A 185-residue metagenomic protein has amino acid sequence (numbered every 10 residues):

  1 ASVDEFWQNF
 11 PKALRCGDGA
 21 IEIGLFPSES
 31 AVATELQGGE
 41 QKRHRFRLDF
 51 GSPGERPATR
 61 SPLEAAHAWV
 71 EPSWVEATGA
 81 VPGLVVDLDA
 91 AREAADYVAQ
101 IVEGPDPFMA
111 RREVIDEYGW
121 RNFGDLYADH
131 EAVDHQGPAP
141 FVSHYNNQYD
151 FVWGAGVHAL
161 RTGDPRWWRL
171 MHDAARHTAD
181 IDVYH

Functional and structural regions predicted by a protein language model:
A1-H185: Catalytic cores of extracellular degradative/oxidative enzymes
